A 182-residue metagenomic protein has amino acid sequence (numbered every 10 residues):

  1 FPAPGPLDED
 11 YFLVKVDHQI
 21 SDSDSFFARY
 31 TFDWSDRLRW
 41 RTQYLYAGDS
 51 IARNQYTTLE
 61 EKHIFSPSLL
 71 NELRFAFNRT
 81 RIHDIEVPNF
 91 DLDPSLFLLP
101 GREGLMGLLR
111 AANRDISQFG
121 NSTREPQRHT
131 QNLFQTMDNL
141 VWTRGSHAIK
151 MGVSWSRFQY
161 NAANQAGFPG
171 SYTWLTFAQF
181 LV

Functional and structural regions predicted by a protein language model:
F1-V182: Short acidic-glycine motifs
